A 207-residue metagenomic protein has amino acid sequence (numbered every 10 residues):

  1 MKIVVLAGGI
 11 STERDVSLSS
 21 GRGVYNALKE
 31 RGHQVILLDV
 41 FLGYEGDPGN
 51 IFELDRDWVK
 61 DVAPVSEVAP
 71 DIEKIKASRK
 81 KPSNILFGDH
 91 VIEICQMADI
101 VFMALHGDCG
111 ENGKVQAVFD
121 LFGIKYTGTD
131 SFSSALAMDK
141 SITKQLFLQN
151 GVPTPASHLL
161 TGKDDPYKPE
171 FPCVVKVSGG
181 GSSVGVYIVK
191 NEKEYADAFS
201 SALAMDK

Functional and structural regions predicted by a protein language model:
M1-F132, L136-M138, I142, Q149 (+1 more regions): ATP-binding N-terminal substructure of ATP-dependent carboxylate-amine bond-forming enzymes
V35, P155-A156: Short, well-structured beta-strand/strand-turn elements
L146-T154: Basic phosphate/pyrophosphate-binding loop/patch that engages nucleotide-derived ligands
F147, L159, P169-V186, D206-K207: ATP-grasp fold ATP-binding core
T154, V184-K207: Conserved ATP-binding module of the ATP-grasp superfamily
D164-E170, A202: Alpha-helix C-terminal capping segments
